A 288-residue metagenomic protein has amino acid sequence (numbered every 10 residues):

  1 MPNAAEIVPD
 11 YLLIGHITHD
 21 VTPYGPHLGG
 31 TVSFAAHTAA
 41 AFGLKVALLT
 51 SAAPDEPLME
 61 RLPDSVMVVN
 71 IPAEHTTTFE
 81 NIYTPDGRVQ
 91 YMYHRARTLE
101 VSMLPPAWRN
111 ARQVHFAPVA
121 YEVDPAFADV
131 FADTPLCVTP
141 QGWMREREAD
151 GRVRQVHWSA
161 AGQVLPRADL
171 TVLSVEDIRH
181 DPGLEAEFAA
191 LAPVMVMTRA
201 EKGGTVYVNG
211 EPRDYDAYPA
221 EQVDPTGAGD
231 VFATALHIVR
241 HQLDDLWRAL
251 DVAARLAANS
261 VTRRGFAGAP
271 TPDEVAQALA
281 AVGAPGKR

Functional and structural regions predicted by a protein language model:
P2-I7, L184-R288: Conserved phosphate-binding/catalytic region of the ribokinase-like
A4-Y11, H19-Y24, A41-E122, F127-C137 (+1 more regions): Conserved N-terminal subdomain of the carbohydrate kinase-like
G15-I17, V231: Active-site metal-binding loops of divalent metal-dependent hydrolases
H27-F42: Short catalytic helix/loop segments, enriched in acidic residues and glycine and frequently bearing histidine
L28-V32, R152-S159, E185-A189, Y215-Y218: Charged helix-capping and loop-helix junction motifs
H37, F79-I82, G203-Y207: Short beta-strand scaffold segments in enzyme catalytic cores
P63-I71, Q113, D133-V138, R152 (+2 more regions): Active-site regions of enzymes building and remodeling cell-envelope glycoconjugates
Q113-A186, K202: Conserved beta-alpha-beta core of the PfkB/ribokinase-like small-molecule kinase fold
